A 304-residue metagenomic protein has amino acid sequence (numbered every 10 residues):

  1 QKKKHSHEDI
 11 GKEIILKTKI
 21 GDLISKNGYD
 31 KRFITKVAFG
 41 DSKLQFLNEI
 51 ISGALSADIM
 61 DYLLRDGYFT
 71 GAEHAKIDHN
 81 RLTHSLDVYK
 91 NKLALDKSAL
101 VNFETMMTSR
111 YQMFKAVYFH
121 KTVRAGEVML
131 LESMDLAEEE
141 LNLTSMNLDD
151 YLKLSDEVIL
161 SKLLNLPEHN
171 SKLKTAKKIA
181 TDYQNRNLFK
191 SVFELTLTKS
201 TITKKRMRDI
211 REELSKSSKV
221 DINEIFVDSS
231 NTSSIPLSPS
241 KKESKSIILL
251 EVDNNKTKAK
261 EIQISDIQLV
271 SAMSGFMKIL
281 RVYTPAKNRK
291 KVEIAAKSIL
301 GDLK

Functional and structural regions predicted by a protein language model:
K2-K304: Histidine-centered, transition-metal-coordinating active-site segments
